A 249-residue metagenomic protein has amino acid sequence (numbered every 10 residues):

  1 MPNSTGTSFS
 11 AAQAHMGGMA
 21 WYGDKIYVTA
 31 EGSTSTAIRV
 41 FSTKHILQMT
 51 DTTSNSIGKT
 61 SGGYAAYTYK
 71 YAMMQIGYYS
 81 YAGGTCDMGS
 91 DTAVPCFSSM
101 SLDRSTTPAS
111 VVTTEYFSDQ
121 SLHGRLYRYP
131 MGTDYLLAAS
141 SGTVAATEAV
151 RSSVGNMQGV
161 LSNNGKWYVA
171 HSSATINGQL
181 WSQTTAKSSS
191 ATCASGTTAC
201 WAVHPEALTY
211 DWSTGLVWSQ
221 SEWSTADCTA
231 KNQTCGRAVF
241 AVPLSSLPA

Functional and structural regions predicted by a protein language model:
M1-S10, T53-V94, L136-S153, T192-C200: Surface-exposed loop and turn segments in beta-propeller and other repeat-based domains that flank or scaffold
M1-S35, V40-F41, H45: Active-site-adjacent structural elements in enzyme catalytic domains
T5-A11, E31-T36, C193, T197-T198 (+1 more regions): Intrinsically disordered, low-complexity coil segments
A12-Y22, S90-S110, S153, M157-N164 (+2 more regions): Structural signature of eukaryotic scaffold interfaces centered on beta-propeller domains
V28-G32, T113-Y116, V169-A174, W218-S224: Conserved beta-strand positions in repeat-built beta-propeller and related beta-rich domains
T34-H45, D119-D134, H171-S188, T225-A249: Structural motif
I46-T53: A short alpha->loop->secondary-structure connector
S101, S110-A207, S213: Loop/turn-rich, solvent-exposed surfaces of beta-rich toroidal or solenoidal domains
